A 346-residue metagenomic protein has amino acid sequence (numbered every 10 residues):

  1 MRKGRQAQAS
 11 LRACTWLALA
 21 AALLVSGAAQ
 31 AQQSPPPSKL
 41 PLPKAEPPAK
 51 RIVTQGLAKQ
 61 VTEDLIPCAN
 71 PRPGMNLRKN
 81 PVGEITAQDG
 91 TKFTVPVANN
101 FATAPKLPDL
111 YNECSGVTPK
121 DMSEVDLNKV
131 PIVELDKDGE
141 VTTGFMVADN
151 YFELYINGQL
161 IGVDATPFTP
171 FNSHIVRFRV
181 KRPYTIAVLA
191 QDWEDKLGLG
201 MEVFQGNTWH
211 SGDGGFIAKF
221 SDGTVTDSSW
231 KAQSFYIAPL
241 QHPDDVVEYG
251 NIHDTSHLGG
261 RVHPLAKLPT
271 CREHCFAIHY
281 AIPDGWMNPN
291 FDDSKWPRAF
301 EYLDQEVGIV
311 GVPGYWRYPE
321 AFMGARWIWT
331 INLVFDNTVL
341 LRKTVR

Functional and structural regions predicted by a protein language model:
M1-R12: N-terminal secretory signal peptides that target proteins for export/translocation
R5, W16-L17, A148: Generic hydrophobic-segment detector
C14-S26: Bacterial N-terminal signal peptides
A29-A31: Boundary at the C-terminal end of the N-terminal hydrophobic targeting segment
P35-G162, F171-R346: Beta-strand-rich recognition domains
A165-T166: Short clusters of small/polar residues that mark proteolytic maturation junctions
